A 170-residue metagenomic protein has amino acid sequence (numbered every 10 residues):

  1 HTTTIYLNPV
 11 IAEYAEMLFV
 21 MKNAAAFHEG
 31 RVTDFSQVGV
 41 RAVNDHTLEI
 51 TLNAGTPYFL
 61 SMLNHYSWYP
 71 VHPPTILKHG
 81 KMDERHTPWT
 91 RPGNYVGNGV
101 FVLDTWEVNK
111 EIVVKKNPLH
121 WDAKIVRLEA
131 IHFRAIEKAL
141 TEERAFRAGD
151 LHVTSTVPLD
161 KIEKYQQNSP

Functional and structural regions predicted by a protein language model:
H1-E16, E49-T51, F59, E142-A148: Aromatic- and charge-enriched surface segment that lines or borders ligand/interaction sites
Y14, T56, P158-I162: Alpha-helix initiation and N-capping motif
M17, T90-P92, I136, T154: Alpha-helical interaction segments
F19-M21, V157: Amphipathic, well-ordered alpha-helical segments in soluble domains
M21-Q37, R41, D45-H46, L52-V126 (+2 more regions): Gly/Pro-rich hinge or "lid" segments in bacterial periplasmic/extracellular proteins
D104-K115, H132-P170: Extracellular/periplasmic solute-recognition and catalytic clefts
